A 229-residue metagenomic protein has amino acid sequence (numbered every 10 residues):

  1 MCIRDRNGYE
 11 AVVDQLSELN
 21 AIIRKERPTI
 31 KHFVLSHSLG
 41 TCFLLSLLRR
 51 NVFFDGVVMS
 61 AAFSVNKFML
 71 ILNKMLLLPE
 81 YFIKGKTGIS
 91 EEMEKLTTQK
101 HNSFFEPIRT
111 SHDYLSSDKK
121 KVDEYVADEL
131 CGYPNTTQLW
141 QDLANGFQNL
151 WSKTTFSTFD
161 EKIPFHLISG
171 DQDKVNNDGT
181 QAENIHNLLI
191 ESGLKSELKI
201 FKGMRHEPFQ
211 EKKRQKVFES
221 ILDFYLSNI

Functional and structural regions predicted by a protein language model:
M1-I3: Short, small-residue-biased leader/transition segments that mark boundaries at the very start of proteins
R6-E26: Alpha/beta-hydrolase active-site loop
R27-S38: Alpha/beta-hydrolase fold nucleophile elbow
S36-S46: Glycine-rich nucleophile elbow surrounding the catalytic serine of serine-hydrolase chemistry
L44-L130: Alpha/beta-hydrolase-fold enzymes
L167-S169: Short beta-strand/loop motif that positions the catalytic acidic residue of the alpha/beta-hydrolase fold
K174-N184: Conserved alpha/beta-hydrolase "acid-adjacent" motif
I190-I229: Catalytic active-site module of serine/aspartate enzymes centered on a nucleophile-bearing elbow/loop
